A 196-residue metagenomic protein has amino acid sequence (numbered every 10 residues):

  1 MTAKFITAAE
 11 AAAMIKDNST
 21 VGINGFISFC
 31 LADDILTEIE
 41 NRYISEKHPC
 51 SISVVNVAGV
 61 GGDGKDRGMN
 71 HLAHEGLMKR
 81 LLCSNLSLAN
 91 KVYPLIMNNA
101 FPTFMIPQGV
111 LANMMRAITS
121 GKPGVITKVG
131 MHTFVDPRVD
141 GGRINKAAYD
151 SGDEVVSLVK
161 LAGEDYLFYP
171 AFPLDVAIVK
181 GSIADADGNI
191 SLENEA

Functional and structural regions predicted by a protein language model:
M1-A196: Conserved alpha/beta enzyme-core scaffold
